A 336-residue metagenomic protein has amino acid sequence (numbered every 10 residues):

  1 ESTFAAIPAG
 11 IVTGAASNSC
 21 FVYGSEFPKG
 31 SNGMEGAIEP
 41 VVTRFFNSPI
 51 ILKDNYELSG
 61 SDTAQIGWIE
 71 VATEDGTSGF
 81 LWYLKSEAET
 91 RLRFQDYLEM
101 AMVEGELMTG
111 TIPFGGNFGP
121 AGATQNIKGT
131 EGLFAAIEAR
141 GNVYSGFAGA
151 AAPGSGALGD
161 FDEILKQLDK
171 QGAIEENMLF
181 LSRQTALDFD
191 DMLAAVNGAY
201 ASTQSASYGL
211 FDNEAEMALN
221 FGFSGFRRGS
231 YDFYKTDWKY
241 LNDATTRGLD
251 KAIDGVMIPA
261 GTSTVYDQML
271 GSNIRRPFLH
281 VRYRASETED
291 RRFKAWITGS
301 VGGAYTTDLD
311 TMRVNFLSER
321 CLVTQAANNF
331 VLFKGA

Functional and structural regions predicted by a protein language model:
E1-G225, D237-T245, P259-A336: Flexible, glycine/threonine- and acidic-rich loop/arm segments that mediate assembly and lattice contacts in viral
D254-M257: Short, surface-exposed amphipathic charged segments that create phosphate/polyanion-binding patches used for binding
